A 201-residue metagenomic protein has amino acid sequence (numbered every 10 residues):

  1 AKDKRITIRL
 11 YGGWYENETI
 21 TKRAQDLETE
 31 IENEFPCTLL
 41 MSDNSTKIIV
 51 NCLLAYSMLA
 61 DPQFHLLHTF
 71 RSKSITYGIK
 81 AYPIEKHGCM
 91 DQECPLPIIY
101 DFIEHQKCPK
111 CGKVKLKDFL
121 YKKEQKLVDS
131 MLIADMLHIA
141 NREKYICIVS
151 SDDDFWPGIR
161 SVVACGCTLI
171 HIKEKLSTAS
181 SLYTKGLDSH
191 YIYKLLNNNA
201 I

Functional and structural regions predicted by a protein language model:
A1-D3, S130, A134-I139: Short, basic/hydrophobic alpha-helical segments
A1-P109, L116-K122, V128, V163-K175: Domain-level signal for Mg2+-assisted phosphodiester chemistry and nucleotide/NA-binding surfaces in nucleic-acid
N17, F155, T178: Flexible, glycine-rich phosphate/dinucleotide-binding loops and adjacent beta-alpha linkers at cofactor/substrate
T21-R23, V149, I159, L182: A generic "cationic amphipathic patch" detector
C111-K115, I133-M136: Active-site gating loop/helix substructures
E124-L132, S150: Phosphate/oxyanion-binding active-site loops and adjacent basic polyanion-contact surfaces
M136-E174: Acidic, metal-binding active-site segment of PIN/NYN-like and related structure-specific nucleases
G158-I201: Acidic, PIN/NYN-like endoribonuclease modules and their adjacent C-terminal/linker elements
